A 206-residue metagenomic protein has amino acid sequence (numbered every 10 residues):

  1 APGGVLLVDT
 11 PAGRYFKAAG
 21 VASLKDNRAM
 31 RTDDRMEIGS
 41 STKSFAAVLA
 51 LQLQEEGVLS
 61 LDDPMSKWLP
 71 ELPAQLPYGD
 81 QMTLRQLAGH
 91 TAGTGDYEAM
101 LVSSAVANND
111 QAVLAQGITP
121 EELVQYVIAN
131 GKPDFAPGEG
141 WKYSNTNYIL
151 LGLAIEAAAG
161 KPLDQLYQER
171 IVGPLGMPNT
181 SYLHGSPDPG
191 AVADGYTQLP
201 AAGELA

Functional and structural regions predicted by a protein language model:
A1, T42, L59, S104-A107: Extracytoplasmic/periplasmic mature domains of Sec-exported, cell-envelope-associated bacterial proteins
A1, V58-L59, K161, M177: Helix N-cap/coil-helix junction residues
A1-I38, V58, P187: Short, conserved catalytic-motif segment at the N-terminal edge
G3-V5, P64, G140: Residues at or immediately flanking beta-strands
A12-R14, R35-D62, Y148-E156: Active-site SXXK
F16, L76-A206: Short, surface-exposed loop or secondary-structure junction motifs that flank catalytic or metal-binding residues
L61-P77, G173-L175: Short, glycine/proline-biased beta-turn/loop segments that scaffold the active-site neighborhood
